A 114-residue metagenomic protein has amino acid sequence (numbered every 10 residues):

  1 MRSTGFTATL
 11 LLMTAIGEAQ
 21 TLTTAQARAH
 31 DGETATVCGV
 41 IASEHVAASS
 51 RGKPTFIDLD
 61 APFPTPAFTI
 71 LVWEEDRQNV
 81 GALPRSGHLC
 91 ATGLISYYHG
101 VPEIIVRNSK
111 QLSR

Functional and structural regions predicted by a protein language model:
M1-A8: Bacterial N-terminal signal peptides that target proteins for export
T14-I16: N-terminal signal peptide c-region/cleavage motif recognized by signal peptidases
E18-R114: OB-fold and OB-like single-stranded nucleic-acid-recognition modules and their adjacent interaction interfaces
